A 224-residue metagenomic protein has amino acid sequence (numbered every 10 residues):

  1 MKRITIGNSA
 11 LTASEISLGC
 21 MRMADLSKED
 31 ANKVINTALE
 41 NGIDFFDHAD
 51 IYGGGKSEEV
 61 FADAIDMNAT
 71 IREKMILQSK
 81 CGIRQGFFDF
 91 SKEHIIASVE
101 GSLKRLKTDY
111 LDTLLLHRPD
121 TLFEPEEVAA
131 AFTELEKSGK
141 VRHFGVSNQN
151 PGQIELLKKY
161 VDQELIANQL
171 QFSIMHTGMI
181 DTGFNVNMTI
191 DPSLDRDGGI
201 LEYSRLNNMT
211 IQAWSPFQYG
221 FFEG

Functional and structural regions predicted by a protein language model:
M1-M75, K137, Y219: N-terminal binding-site loop/beta-alpha segment at the start of enzyme catalytic domains that lines or forms
I6, L18, F46, F61 (+7 more regions): Conserved, mostly hydrophobic/aromatic
G19-E29, C81-E93, L122: Active-site mouth loops of central-metabolism enzymes
M21-M23, A49-Y52, K80-R84, L116-P119 (+3 more regions): Active-site beta-loop-alpha junctions enriched in small/polar residues
L26-A38, F90-L106, G152-L156: Short, acidic/polar
I43, T108-L111, V141, L165: A structural motif
L103-E124: Active-site groove signature of glycoside hydrolases
F123-G224: Beta/alpha (TIM)-barrel catalytic core signal, keyed to glycine-rich beta->alpha loops juxtaposed to Asp/Glu that bind
